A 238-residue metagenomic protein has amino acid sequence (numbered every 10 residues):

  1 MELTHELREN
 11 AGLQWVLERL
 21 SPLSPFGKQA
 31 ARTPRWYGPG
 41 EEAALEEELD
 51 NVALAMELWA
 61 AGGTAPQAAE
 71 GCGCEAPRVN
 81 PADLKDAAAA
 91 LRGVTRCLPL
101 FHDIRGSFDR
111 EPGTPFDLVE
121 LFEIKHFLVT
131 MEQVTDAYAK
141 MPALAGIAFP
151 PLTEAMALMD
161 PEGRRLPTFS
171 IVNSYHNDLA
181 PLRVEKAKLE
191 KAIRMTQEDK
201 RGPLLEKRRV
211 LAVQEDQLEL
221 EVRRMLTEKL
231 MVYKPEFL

Functional and structural regions predicted by a protein language model:
M1-T196, L204-K207, L211-D216: Conserved amphipathic alpha-helical "coupling/scaffold" segments that transmit conformational changes between domains
Q197-L238: Extended, Lys/Arg-enriched charged tracts that mediate electrostatic binding to polyanionic substrates
